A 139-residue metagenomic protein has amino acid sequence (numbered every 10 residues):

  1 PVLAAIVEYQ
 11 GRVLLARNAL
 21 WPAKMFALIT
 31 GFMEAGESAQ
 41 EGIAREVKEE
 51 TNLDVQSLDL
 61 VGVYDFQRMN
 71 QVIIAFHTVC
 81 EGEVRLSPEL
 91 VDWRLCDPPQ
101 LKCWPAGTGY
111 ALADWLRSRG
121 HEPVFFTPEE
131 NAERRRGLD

Functional and structural regions predicted by a protein language model:
P1-L28, V55, C80: N-terminal strand-loop-strand
V2-L3, S38, V91: Short loop/turn microsegments at loop-to-beta-strand junctions
A27-V61, F76: The catalytic Nudix box helix
Y64-S87, P98, D114-W115: Active-site-adjacent beta-strand/loop module that shapes the phosphate/pyrophosphate-binding cleft
L86-R117, R136-G137: NUDIX/MutT-family hydrolases
D114-D139: Charged phosphate-binding loop/patch that engages nucleotide di/tri-phosphates or the phosphate backbone of nucleic
